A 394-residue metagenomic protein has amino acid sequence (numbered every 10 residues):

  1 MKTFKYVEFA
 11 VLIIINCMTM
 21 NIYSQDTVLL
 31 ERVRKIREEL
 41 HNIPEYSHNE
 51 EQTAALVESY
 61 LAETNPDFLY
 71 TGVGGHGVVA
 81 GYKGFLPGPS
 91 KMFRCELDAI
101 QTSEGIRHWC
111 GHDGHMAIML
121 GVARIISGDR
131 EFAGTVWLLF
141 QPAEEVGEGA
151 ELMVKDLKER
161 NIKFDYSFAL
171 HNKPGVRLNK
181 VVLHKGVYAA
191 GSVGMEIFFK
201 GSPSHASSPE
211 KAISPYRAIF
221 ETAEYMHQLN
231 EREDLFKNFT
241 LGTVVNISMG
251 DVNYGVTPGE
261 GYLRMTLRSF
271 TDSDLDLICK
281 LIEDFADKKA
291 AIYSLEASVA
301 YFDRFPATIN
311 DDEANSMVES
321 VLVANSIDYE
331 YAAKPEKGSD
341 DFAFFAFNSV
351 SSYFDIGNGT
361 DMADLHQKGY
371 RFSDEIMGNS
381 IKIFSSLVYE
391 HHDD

Functional and structural regions predicted by a protein language model:
M1-Q25: Bacterial Sec-dependent N-terminal signal peptides
Y23-C110, G114-F132: Acidic/His- and Gly-rich active-site-bordering loop/insert found across diverse amide/peptide-bond hydrolases
R37, H41-P44, N65, R130 (+7 more regions): Sec/Tat-exported extracytoplasmic proteins
L40, A80, F93, H112 (+8 more regions): Divalent metal-coordination and catalytic microenvironments
V78, A99-S103, R107, D113-G114 (+3 more regions): Histidine/acidic-residue-rich, glycine-tolerant segments that coordinate divalent metal ions
T243-S248, A297-S316, A333-A343, S373: A short beta-alpha structural unit
N246, G255-Y293, A297: Oxyanion-binding "anion nests"
E330-H391: Zn-dependent metallopeptidase/amidohydrolase metal-coordination segment
